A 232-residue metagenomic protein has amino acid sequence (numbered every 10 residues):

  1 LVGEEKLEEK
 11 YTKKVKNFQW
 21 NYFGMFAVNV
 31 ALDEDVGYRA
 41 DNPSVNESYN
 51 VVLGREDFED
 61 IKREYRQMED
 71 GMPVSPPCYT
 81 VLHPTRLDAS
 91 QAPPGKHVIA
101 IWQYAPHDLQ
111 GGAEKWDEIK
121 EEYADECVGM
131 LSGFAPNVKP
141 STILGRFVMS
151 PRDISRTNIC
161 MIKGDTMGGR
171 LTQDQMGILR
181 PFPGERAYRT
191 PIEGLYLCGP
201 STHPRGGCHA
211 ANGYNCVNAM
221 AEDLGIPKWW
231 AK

Functional and structural regions predicted by a protein language model:
L1-A92: Mid-domain catalytic core of redox enzymes that form a hydrophobic substrate pocket/lid adjacent to a catalytic redox
V30, I101, C127, L131 (+3 more regions): Hydrophobic, well-ordered secondary-structure elements that form the walls of internal hydrophobic environments
A31-D33, P93-C127: Conserved FAD/dinucleotide-binding core of flavoprotein oxidoreductases
D35-V36, Y65-V74, D117-R156: Flavin-binding catalytic cores
V74-L82, N137-H203: A glycine-rich dinucleotide-binding beta-alpha-beta segment and adjacent secondary-structure elements that constitute
A89-K96, E185-T190: Short glycine/proline-enriched loop/turn "hinge" motifs that connect secondary-structure elements and lie
P200-A221: A conserved FAD-binding loop/helix module that cradles the flavin
E222-K232: Active-site-proximal substrate-binding core of FAD-dependent oxidoreductases
